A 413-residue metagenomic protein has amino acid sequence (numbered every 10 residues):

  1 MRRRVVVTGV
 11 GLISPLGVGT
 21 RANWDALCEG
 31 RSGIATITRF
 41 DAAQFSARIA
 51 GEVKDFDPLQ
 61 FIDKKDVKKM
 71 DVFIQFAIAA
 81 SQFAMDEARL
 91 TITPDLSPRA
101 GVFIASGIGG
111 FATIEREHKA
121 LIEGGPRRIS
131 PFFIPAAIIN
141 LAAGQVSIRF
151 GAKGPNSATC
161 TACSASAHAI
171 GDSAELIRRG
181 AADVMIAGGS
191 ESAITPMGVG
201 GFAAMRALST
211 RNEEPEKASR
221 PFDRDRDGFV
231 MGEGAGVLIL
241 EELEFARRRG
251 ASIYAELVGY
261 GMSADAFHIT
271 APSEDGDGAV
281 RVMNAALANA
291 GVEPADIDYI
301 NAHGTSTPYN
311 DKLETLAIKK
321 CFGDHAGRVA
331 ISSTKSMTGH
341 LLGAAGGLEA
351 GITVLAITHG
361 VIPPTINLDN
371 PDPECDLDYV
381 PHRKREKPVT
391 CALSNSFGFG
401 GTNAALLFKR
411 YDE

Functional and structural regions predicted by a protein language model:
M1-D66, E244-E256, G351-T365, K409-E413: ACP-dependent fatty acid/polyketide chain-elongation machinery
M1-V7, P94-S97, A290-D296, A326-G327 (+1 more regions): Flexible, low-complexity linker/loop segments at domain and module junctions
R4-T8, A35, E213-A290, Y299 (+1 more regions): Condensing-enzyme catalytic core mediating Claisen C-C bond formation in acyl metabolism
V7, N23, C28-A162, S190-V199 (+1 more regions): Conserved beta-ketoacyl condensing-enzyme motif
R21-C28, A112-P126, L176-R179, V199-N212 (+3 more regions): A glycine- and small-aliphatic-rich helix-loop capping segment at beta-alpha/alpha-beta transitions that lines
A42-E52, G109-T113, S192-S219, G261-R281 (+2 more regions): Active-site-adjacent elements of ketosynthase-type condensing enzymes
A77-R89, I139-A143, S147-E191, F229-A251 (+2 more regions): Active-site-proximal alpha-helical scaffold in enzymes
E123-S130, G171, E175, V184 (+4 more regions): Glycine-/small-residue-rich "gating" segment that lines the acyl/pantetheine channel and substrate pocket
